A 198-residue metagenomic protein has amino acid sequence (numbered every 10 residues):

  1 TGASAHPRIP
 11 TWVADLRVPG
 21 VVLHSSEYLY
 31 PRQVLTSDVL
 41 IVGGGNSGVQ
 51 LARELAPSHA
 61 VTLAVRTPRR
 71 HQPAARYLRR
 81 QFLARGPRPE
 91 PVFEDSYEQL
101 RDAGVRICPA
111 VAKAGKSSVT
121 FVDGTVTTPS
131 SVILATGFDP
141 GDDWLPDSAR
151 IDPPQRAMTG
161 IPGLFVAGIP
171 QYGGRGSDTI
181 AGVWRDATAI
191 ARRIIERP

Functional and structural regions predicted by a protein language model:
T1-P198: Flavin (primarily FAD) cofactor-binding/catalytic cores of flavoenzymes
